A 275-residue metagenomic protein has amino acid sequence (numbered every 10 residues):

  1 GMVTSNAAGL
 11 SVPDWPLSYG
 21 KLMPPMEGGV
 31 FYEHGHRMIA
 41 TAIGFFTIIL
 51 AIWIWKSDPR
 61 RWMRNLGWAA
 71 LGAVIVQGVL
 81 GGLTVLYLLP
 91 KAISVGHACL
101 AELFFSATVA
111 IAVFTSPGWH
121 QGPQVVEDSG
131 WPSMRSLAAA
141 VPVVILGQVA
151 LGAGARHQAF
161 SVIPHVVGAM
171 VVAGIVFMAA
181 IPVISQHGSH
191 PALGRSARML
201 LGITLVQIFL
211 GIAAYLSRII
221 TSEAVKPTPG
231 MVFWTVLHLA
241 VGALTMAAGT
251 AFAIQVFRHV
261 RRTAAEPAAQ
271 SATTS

Functional and structural regions predicted by a protein language model:
G1-S275: Polytopic transmembrane helical bundles with strong interfacial aromatic enrichment
